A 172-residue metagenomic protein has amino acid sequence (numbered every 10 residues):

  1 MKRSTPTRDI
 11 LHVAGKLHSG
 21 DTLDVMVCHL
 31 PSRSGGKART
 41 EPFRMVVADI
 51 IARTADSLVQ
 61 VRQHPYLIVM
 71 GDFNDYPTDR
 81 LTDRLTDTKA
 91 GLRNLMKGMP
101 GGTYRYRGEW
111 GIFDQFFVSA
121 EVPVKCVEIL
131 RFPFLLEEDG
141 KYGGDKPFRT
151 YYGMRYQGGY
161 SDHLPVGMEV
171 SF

Functional and structural regions predicted by a protein language model:
M1, S34-R44, V69-G71, G102-Y106 (+1 more regions): Second-shell loop/turn segments in exported
M1-L30: Structured beta-strand-rich core segments of catalytic domains in phosphoester-bond hydrolases
T5, S57-Y66, D75-F172: Metal-dependent phosphoester-hydrolase catalytic domains
V25, L67-V69: Hydrophobic/aromatic residues located in beta-strands of well-ordered beta-sheets within soluble catalytic
L30, D72-F73: Active-site metal-binding loops of divalent metal-dependent hydrolases
P31-S34, P77: Feature marks short, surface-exposed loop/turn motifs that line or immediately flank catalytic pockets and channel
A38-Q63: A long, amphipathic alpha-helix that forms part of the scaffold/cap immediately adjacent to metal-dependent active
